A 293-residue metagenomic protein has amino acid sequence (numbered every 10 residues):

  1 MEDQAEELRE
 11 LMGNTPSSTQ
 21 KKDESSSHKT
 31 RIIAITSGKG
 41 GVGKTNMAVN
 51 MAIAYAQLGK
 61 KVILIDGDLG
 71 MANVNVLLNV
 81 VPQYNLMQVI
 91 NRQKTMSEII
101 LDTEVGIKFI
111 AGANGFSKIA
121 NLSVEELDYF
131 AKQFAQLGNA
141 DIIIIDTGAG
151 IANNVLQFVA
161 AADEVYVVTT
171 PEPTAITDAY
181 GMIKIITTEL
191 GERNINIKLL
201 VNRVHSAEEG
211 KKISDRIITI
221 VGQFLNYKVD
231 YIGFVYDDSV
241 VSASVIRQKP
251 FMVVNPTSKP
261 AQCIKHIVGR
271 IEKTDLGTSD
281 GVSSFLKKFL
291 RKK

Functional and structural regions predicted by a protein language model:
M1-G38: Extreme N-terminal, non-catalytic leader segments that precede Walker-type/kinase nucleotide-binding cores
I32-M96: Walker A/P-loop NTP-binding active-site region of P-loop NTPases, recognizing the glycine-rich GxxxxGKT/S
G67-D141, G191, I246: P-loop/Walker-type NTP enzyme "switch/lid" segment
A131-F134, I176-N194: Conserved C-terminal guanine-recognition region of P-loop GTPase G domains, centered on the G4
Q133-G138, A152-T174: Inter-motif core of Ras-like GTPase G domains
T170-P171, I197-K211, F234-V241, P256: G-domain G4 guanine-recognition motif of GTPases
Q223-M252, C263-H266: Beta-strand-loop-alpha "switch" segments that mediate conformational coupling across diverse proteins
Q248-K293: NTP-binding/hydrolysis catalytic cores, primarily Walker-type P-loop NTPases
